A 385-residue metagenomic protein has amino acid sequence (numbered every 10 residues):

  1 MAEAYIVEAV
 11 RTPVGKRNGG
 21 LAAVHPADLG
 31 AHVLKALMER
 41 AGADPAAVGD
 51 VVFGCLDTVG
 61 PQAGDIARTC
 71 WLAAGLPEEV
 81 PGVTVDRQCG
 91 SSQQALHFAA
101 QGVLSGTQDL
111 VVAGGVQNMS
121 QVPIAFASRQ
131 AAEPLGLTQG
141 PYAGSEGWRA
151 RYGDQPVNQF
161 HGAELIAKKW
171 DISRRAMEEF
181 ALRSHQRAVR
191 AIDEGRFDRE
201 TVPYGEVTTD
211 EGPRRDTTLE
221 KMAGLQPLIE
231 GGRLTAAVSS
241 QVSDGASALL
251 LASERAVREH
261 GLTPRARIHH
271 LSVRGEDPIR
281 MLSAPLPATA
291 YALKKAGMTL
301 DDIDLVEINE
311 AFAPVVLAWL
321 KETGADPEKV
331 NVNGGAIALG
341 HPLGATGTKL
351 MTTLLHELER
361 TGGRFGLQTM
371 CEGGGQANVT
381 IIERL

Functional and structural regions predicted by a protein language model:
M1-V24, A36, Y142, E220-S283 (+5 more regions): Condensing-enzyme catalytic core mediating Claisen C-C bond formation in acyl metabolism
R11-T12, A23-H32, R40, A176-E259 (+2 more regions): N-terminal extracellular/periplasmic Venus flytrap/periplasmic-binding protein-like
A22-V111, V116-P134, T201-T209, I279 (+1 more regions): Conserved beta-ketoacyl condensing-enzyme motif
V24, C55-D109, G153-Q159, D216-Q241 (+3 more regions): Conserved catalytic cysteine-centered active-site region of acyl-thioester-dependent Claisen-condensing enzymes
A27-G42, I66-C70, A95-F98, Q159-I166 (+5 more regions): Short, well-ordered amphipathic alpha-helical segments that serve as non-catalytic structural scaffolds within diverse
G49, E164, H269-A338: Active-site pocket-lining segment
D86-Q117, A167-R196, A248-R255, P342-T361 (+1 more regions): Active-site-proximal alpha-helical scaffold in enzymes
L110-L165: Flexible glycine-/small-residue-enriched beta->alpha junction loops that bind anionic phosphate/pyrophosphate groups
